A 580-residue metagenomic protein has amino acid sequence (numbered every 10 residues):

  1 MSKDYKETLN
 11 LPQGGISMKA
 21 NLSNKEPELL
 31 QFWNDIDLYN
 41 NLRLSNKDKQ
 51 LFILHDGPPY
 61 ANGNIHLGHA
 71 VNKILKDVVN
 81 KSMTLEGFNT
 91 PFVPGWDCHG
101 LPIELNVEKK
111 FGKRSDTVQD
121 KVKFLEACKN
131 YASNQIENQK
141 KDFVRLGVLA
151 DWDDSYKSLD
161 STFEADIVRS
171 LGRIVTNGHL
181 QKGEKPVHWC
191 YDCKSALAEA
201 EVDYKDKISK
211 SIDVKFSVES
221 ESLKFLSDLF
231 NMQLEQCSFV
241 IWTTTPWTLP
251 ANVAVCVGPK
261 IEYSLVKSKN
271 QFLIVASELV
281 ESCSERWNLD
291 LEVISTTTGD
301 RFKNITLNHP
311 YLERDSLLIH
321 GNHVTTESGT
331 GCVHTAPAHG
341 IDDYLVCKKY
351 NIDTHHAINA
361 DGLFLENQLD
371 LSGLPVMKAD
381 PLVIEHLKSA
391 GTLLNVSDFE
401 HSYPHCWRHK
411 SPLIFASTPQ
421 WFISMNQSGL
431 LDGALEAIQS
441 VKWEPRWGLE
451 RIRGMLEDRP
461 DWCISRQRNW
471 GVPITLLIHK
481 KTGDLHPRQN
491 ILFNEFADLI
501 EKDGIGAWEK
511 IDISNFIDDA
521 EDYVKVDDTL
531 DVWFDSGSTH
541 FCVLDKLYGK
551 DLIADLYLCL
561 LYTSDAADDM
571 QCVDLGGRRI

Functional and structural regions predicted by a protein language model:
S2-G15, K19-L22, E28, F32-I36 (+7 more regions): Residue patterns forming the tRNA-binding/recognition surfaces of aminoacyl-tRNA synthetases and related DALR
K25-R43, L291-T298: Amphipathic alpha-helical blocks
W33, H66, M83, T563-A567: Conserved adenylation A10 loop of the ANL superfamily
Y39, F52-F92, C98: N-terminal cofactor/phosphate-binding cores enriched in small/glycine residues, especially glycine-rich loops such as
Q50-I65, V148, D153, T325-G329 (+1 more regions): Short, conserved helix/loop micro-motifs enriched in His/Cys and acidic residues
V71-D77, F239-N288, V333-G340, Y350-T354 (+1 more regions): Extended active-site and interfacial segments that coordinate phosphate-rich ligands in large catalytic machineries
S220, Y350-G362, R468-W470, K480 (+1 more regions): Alpha-helical recognition segments enriched in aromatics with Gly/Pro capping that present substrate-recognition
Y562-I580: Single conserved hydrophobic/aromatic residue that forms the stacking wall/gate of nucleotide- or nucleobase-binding
